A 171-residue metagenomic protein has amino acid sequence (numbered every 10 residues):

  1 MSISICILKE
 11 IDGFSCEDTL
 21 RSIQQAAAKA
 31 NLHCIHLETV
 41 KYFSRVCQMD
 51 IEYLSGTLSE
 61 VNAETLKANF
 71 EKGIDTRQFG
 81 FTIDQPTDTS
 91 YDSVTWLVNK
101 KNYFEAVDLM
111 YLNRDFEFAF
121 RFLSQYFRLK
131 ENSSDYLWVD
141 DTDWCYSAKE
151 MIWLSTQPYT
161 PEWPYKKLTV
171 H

Functional and structural regions predicted by a protein language model:
M1-Q48, H171: Short, extreme N-terminal segment that most often corresponds to the first beta-strand
I35, R45-T65: Long amphipathic alpha-helical segments with strong coiled-coil/leucine-zipper propensity
G56-H171: Charged interaction segments
